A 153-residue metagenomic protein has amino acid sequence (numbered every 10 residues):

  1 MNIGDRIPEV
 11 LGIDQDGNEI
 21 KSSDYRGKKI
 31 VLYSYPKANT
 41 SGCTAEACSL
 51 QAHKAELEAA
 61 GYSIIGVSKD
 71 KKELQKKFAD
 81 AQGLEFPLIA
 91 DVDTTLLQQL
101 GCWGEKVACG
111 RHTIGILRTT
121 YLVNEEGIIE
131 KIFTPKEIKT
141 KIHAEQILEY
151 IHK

Functional and structural regions predicted by a protein language model:
M1-K153: Chalcogenol-based redox active-site neighborhoods
